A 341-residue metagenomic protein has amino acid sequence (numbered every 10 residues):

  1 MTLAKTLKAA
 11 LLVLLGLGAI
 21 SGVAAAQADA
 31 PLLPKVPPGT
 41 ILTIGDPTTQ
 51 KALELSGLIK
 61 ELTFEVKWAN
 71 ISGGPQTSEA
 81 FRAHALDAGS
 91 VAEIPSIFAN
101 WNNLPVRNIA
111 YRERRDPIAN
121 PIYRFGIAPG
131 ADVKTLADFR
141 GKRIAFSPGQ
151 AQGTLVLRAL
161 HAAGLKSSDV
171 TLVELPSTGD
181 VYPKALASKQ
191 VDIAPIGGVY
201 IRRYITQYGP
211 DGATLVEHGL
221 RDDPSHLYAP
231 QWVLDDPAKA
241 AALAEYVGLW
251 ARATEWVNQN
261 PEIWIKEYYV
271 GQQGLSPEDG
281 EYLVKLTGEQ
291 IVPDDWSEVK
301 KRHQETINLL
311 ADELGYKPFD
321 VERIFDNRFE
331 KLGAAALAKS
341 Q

Functional and structural regions predicted by a protein language model:
M1-L11: Bacterial N-terminal signal peptides that target proteins for export
A10-S21: Bacterial N-terminal signal peptides
G22-A26: Sec/Tat signal peptide C-region and signal peptidase I cleavage site
Q27-K166, E174-L175, D192, G198 (+1 more regions): Short, glycine-/small- and polar/acidic-enriched structural segments that line small-molecule recognition paths
E79, A83, I97, R107 (+10 more regions): Solvent-exposed, polar/charged alpha-helical surfaces in well-ordered, non-transmembrane soluble domains, broadly
I94, T178-G271: Pocket-lining segment of extracytoplasmic ligand-binding domains
D236-Y316: Secondary-structure end/capping motifs
I307-Q341: Conserved C-terminal helix/tail region of periplasmic/extracytoplasmic solute-binding proteins
